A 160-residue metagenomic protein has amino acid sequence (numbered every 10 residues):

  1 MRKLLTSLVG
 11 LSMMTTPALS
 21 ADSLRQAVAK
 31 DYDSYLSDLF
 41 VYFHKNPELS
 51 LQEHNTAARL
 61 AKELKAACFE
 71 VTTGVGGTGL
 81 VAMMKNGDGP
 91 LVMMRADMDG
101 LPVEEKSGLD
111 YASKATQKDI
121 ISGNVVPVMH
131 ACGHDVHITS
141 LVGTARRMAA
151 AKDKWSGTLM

Functional and structural regions predicted by a protein language model:
M1-L4: Positively charged n-region of N-terminal signal peptides that target proteins for export
S7-T16: Bacterial N-terminal signal peptides
A21-H130, V136-T158: Acidic/His- and Gly-rich active-site-bordering loop/insert found across diverse amide/peptide-bond hydrolases
